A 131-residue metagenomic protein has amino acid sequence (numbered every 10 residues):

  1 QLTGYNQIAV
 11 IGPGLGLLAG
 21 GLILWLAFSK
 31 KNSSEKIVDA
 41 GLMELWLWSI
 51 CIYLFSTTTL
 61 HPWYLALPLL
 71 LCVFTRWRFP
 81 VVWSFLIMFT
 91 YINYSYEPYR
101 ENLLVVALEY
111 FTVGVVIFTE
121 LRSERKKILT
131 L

Functional and structural regions predicted by a protein language model:
Q1-T59, V116: Aromatic/glycine/proline-enriched transmembrane-helix motif characteristic of membrane-embedded glycan-assembly enzymes
Y5-G14, W25, F74-V82, L104-A107: Alpha-helical membrane-embedding segments and immediately adjacent membrane-interface amphipathic helices
L15-L18, Y64, P68-L71, V105-T112: Membrane-embedded alpha-helical segments of multi-pass membrane proteins, especially the transmembrane helices
G20-L24, W48, L70-V82, V113-I117: Transmembrane alpha-helical segments
G21-L22, W46-Y53, L65-L71, L86-N93: Hydrophobic, membrane-inserted alpha-helices
S56-P62, F74-F79: Transmembrane helix interruption/hinge and helix-loop junction motifs
T57-P68, Y96-V105: Membrane-interface catalytic loops of GT-C/OST-like multi-pass glycosylation enzymes that act
W77-L131: Aromatic-enriched
